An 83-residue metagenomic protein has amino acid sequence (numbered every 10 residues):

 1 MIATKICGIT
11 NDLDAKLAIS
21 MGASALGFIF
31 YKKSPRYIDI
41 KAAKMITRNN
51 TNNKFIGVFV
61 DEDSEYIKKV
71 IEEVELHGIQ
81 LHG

Functional and structural regions predicted by a protein language model:
M1-G83: Conserved N-terminal beta1-alpha1 strand-loop-helix module at the mouth
